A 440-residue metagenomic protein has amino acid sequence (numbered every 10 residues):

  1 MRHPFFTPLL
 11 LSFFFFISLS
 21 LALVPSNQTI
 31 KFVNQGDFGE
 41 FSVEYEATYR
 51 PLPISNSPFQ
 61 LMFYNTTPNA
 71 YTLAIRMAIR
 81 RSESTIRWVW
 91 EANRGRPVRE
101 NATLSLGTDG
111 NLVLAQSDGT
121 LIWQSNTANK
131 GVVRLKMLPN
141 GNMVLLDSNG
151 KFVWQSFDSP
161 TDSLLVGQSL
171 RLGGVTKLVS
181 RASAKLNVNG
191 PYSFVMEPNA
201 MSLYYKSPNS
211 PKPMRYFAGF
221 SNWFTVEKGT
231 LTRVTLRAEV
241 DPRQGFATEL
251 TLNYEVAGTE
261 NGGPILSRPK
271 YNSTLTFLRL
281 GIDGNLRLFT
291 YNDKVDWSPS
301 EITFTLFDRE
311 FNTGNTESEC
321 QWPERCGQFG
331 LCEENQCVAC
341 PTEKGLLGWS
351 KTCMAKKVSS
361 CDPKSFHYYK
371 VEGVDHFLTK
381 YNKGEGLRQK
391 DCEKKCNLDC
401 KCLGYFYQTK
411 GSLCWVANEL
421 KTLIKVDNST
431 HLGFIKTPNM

Functional and structural regions predicted by a protein language model:
R2-M440: Beta-rich ligand-binding surfaces for carbohydrates and other polyanions
